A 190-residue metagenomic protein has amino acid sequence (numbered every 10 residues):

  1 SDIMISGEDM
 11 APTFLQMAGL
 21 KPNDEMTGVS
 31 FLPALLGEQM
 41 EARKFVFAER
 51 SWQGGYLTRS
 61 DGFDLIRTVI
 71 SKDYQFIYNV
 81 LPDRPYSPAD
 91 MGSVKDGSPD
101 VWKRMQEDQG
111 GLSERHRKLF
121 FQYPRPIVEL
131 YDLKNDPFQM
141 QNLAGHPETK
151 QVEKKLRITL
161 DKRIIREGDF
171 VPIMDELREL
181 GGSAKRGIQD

Functional and structural regions predicted by a protein language model:
D2-S71, Q141-N142, T149-I158, P172-L177: Polar, surface-exposed loop/tail segments that function as active-site lids or cofactor/substrate-recognition elements
T13, M17, I77, R163-R166: Short alpha-helical functional segments enriched in proximate histidine and acidic residues
S30, Q39, V94, P99 (+2 more regions): Compositionally biased, intrinsically disordered low-complexity regions
L32, W102-Q106, R157, D161: Generic detector of well-ordered alpha-helical segments enriched in charged/polar residues, highlighting helical
A34-L35, P88, S183: Short Asp/Glu-rich motifs
G54-G145: C-terminal, low-complexity/hydrophilic appendages and adjacent surface loops of extracellular/periplasmic anionic
G110-V128, L133-D190: Long, internal low-complexity/basic segments
